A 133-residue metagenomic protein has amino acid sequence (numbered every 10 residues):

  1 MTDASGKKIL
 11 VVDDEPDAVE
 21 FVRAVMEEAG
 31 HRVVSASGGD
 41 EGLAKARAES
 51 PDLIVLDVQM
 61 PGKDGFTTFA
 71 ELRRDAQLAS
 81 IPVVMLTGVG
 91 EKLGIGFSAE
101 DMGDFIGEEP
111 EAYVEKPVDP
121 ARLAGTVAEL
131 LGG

Functional and structural regions predicted by a protein language model:
M1-K8, E115, D119-G133: Non-catalytic signal-transmission and effector/linker regions of two-component phosphorelay proteins
V12-D13, A36, I54: Conserved sequence signature across two-component system core domains
D13, D57, T87: Active-site residues of response regulator receiver
E20-E28: Charged docking surfaces used in two-component/phosphorelay signaling
S35-A44, G65: Helix N-cap/capping motif at the beta->alpha junctions
E49-V55: Active-site beta3 strand of CheY-like receiver
M60: Receiver (REC) domain active-site loop signature in two-component systems and cognate sites in sensor histidine kinases
D64-T67, E71, G90-E115, A121 (+1 more regions): Alpha4 helix (beta4-alpha4-beta5 surface) of REC/receiver domains from two-component response regulators
